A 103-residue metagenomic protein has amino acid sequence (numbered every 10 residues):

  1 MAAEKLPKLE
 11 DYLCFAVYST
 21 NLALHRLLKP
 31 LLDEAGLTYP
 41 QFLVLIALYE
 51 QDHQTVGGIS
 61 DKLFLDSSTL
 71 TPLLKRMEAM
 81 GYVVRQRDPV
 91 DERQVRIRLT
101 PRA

Functional and structural regions predicted by a protein language model:
M1-A35: N-terminal leader segment of winged-helix/HTH proteins
L9, G36, L48, P89-D91: A generic structural signal for short, solvent-exposed coil/turn residues that cap or connect secondary-structure
Y12, L43, Q94: Amphipathic alpha-helical recognition patches that constitute DNA-binding helices
L22-T69: N-terminal helix-turn-helix DNA-binding core of bacterial DNA-binding proteins
Q51-R102: Canonical helix-turn-helix DNA-binding module
